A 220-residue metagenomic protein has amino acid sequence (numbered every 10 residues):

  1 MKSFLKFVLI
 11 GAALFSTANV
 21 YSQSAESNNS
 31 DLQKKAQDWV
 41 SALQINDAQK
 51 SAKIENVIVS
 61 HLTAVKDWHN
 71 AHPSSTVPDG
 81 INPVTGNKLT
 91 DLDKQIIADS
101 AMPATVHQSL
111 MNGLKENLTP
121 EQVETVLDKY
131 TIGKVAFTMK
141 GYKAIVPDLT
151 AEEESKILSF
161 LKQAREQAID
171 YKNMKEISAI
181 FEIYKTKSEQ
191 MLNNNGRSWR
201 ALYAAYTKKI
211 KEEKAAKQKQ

Functional and structural regions predicted by a protein language model:
M1-S27: Bacterial Sec-dependent N-terminal signal peptides
Q23-Q220: Charge-rich (acidic/polar
